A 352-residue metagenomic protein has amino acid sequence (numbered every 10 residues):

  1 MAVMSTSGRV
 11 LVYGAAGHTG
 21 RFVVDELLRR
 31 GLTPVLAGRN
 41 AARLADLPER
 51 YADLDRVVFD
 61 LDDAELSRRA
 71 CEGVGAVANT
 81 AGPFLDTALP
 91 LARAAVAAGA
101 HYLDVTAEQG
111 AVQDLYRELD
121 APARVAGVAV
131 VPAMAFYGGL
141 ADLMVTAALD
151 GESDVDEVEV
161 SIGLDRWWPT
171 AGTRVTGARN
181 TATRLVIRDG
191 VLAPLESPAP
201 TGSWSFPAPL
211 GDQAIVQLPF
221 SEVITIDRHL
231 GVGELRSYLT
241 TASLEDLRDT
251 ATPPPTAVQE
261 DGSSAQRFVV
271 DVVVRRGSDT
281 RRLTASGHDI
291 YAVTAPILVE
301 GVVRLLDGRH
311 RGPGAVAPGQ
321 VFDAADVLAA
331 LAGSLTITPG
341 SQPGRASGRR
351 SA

Functional and structural regions predicted by a protein language model:
V10-R30: N-terminal Rossmann NAD(P)H-binding glycine-rich loop of SDR-like oxidoreductase domains
Y13, D150-L283, A292: Active-site-lining helix/loop region of Rossmann-like oxidoreductase modules
A37, T80, V105: The conserved SAM/SAH-binding core of class I Rossmann-like methyltransferase domains, concentrating on the hydrophobic
A37-A41, D60-L61: N-terminal Rossmann-fold cofactor-binding loop
D46-L54: Short, conserved SAM-binding/catalytic segment of Class I S-adenosyl-L-methionine-dependent methyltransferases
V58-V74, T80-D86: Conserved Rossmann-fold cofactor-binding substructure of NAD(P)-dependent oxidoreductases
F84-T183: Glycine-/Pro-rich loop/turn segments that contact NAD(P) or position catalytic residues in Rossmann-like domains
E245-A352: C-terminal active-site/capping subdomain that shapes the small-molecule cofactor and substrate pocket of enzyme
